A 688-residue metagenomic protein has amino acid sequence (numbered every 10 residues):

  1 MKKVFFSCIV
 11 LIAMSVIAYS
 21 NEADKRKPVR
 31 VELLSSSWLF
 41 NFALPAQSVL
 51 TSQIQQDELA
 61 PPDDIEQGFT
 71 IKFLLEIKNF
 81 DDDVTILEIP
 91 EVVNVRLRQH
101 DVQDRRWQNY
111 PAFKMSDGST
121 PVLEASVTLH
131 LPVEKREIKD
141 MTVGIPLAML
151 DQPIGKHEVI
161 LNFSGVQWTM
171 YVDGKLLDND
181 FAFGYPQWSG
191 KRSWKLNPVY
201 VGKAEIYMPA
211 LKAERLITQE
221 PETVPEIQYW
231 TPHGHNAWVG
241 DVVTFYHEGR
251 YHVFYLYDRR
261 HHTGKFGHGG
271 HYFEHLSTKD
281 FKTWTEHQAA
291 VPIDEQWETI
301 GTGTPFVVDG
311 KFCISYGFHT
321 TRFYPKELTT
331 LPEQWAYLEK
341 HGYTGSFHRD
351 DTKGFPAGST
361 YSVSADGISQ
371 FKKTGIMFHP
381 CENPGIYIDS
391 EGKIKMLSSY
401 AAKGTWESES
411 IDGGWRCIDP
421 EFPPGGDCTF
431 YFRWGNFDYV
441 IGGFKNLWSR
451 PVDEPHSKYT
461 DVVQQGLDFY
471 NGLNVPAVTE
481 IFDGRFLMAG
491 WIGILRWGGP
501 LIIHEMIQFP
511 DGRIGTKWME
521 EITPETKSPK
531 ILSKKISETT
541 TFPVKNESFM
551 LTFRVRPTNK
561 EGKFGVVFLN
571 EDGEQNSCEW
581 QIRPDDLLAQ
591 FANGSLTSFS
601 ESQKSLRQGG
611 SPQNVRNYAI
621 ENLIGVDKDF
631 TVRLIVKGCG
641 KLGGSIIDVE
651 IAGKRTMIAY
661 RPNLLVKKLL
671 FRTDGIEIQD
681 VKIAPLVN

Functional and structural regions predicted by a protein language model:
K25-R26, V133, V143-I145, A210-T429 (+6 more regions): Beta-rich carbohydrate-recognition and catalytic domains
P28, L33-K135, I206-A213, P557-G562: Extracellular glycan-recognition modules
L50-S52, E58-I71, A148-H157, N197-Y200 (+2 more regions): Extracellular/lumenal carbohydrate-interaction signature centered on repeated Trp-anchored short motifs
I71-N79, L196-L216, E677-V687: Extracellular, beta-strand-rich glycan-interacting domains
P121-E158, L596-T631: Short, aromatic/His-centered strand-loop micro-motif at the edge of beta-sheets
G155-T169, A402, K628-I646: Localized edge beta-strand/strand-to-loop motifs within extracellular or lumenal beta-rich domains
L177-Y207, T656-D680: Flexible glycan-contacting loops in extracellular carbohydrate-active proteins
D461-Q465, N471, E480-A489, G493-N688: Beta-rich accessory regions
